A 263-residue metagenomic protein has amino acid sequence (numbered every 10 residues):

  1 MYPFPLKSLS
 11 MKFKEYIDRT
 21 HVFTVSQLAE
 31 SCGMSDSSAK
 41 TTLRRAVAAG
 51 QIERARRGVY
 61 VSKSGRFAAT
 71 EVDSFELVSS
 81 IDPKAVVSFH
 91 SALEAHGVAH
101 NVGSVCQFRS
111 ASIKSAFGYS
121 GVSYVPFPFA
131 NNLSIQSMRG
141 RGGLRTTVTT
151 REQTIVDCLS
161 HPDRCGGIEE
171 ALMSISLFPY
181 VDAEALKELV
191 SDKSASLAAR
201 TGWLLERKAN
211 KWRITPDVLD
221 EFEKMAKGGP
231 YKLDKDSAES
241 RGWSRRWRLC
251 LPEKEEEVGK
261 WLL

Functional and structural regions predicted by a protein language model:
Y2-K84, P179-S194, L205-E206, L262: Short beta-edge/loop segments at beta->alpha junctions of small alpha/beta modules that act as binding/recognition
Y2-L9, D36, A49-G58, I113-G121 (+4 more regions): Phosphate-binding glycine-rich loops and adjacent basic patches that engage nucleotide phosphates, nucleic-acid
K12, R19, V61-G65, Y124-F129 (+3 more regions): N-proximal short alpha-helices
T20-T24, M34-S38, H90-N101, Y231-E239: Short N-terminal helix-initiation segments at or just after the protein's N-terminus
V25, T41-A49, R54-S137, R245-L249: Short gly/ser-rich loop at a beta-strand->alpha-helix junction or flexible surface loop bordering the NTP-binding
L28, A92, I155: A residue-level signal for conserved active-site and pocket-lining positions in enzyme catalytic cores
G33, G97-V98, S160, E206: Residue-level marker of positions within ordered structural domains that often coincide with functionally constrained
S137-L263: Hydrophobic alpha-helical interaction segments
